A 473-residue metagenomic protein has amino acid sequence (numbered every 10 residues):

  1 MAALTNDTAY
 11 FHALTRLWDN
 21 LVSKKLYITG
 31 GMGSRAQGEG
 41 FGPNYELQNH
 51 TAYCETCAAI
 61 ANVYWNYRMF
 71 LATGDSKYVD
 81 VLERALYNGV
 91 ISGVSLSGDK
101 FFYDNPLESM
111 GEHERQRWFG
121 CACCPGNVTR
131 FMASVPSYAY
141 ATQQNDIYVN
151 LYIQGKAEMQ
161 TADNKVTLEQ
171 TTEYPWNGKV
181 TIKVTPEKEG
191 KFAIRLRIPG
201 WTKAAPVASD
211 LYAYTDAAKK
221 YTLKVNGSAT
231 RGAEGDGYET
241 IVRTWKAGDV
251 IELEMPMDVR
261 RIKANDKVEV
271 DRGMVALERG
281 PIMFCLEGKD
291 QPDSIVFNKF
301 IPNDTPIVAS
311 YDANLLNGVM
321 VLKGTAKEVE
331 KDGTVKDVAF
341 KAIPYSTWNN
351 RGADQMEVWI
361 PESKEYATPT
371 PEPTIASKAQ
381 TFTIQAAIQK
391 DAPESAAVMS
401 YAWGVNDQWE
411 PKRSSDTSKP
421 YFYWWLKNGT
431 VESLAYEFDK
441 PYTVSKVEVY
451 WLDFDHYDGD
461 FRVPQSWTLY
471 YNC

Functional and structural regions predicted by a protein language model:
M1-A3, H12, T51-F70, P125-V135 (+1 more regions): Well-ordered alpha-helical segments within folded domains of soluble proteins
A2-T15, V22, F70-D80, P186-K188: Structural helix-adjacent loops and short alpha-helical linkers that scaffold large soluble proteins
L4, A13-Y27, R84-S92: Alpha-helical scaffold segments in carbohydrate-active enzymes
L14, D80-N88, G93-T185, K203-V225 (+7 more regions): C-terminal beta-rich recognition modules with glycine/proline-rich loops and embedded aromatic residues
G31-E55, G98-A122, P420: Carbohydrate-binding/catalytic loop surfaces
I194, Y221-L223, W467-L469: Short beta-strand elements bearing conserved aromatic residues within extracellular beta-rich modules
I198-Y212, Y450-D458: Short amphipathic, basic-aromatic surface patches that mediate peripheral association with negatively charged
E372, S415-C473: Aromatic, loop-rich ligand-recognition surfaces of beta-strand-rich domains
